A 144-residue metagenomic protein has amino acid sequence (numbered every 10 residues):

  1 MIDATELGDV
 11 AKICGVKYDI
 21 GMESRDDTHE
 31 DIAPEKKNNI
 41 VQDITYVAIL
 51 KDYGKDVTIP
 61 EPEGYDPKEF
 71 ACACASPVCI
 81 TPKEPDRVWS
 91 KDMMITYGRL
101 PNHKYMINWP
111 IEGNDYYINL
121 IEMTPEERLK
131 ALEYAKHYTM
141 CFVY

Functional and structural regions predicted by a protein language model:
M1-Y144: Aromatic-residue-lined binding/catalytic grooves and analogous aromatic/hydrophobic interfacial grooves in multimeric
